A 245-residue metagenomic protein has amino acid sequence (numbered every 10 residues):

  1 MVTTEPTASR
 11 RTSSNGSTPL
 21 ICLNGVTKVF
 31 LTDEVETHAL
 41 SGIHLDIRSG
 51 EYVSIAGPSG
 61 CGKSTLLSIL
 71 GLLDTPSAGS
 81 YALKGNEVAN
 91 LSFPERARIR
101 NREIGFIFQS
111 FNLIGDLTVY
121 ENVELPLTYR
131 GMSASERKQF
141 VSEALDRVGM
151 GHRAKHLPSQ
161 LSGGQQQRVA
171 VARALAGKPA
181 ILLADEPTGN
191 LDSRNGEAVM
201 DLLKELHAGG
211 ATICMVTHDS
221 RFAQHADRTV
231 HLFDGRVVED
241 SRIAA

Functional and structural regions predicted by a protein language model:
M1-V29, E239-A245: ABC-family P-loop ATPase nucleotide-binding domain
P19-L232: ABC family nucleotide-binding domain
T229-S241: H-loop (His-switch) and adjacent beta-strand-loop-beta switch element of ABC-type ATPase nucleotide-binding domains
